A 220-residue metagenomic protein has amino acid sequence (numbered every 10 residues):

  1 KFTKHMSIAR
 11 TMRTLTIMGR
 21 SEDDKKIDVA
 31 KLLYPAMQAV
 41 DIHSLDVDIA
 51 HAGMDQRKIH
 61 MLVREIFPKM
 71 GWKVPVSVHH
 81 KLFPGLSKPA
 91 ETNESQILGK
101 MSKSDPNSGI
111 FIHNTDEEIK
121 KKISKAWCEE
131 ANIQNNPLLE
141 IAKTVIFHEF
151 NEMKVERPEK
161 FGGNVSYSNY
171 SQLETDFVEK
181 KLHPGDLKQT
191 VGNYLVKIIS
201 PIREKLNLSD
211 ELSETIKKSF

Functional and structural regions predicted by a protein language model:
K1-H79: Divalent-metal (Mg2+/Mn2+/Ca2+)-assisted nucleotide/phosphate chemistry catalytic cores
A39, R57-F220: Conserved nucleotide- and phosphate/pyrophosphate-binding catalytic cores in adenylate/nucleotidyl-handling enzymes
